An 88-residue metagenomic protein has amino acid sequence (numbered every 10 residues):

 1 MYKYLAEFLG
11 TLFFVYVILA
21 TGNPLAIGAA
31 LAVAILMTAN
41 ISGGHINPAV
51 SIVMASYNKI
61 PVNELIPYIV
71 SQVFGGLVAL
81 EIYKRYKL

Functional and structural regions predicted by a protein language model:
M1-L88: Membrane-interface helix-loop junctions and terminal tails of multi-pass membrane proteins
